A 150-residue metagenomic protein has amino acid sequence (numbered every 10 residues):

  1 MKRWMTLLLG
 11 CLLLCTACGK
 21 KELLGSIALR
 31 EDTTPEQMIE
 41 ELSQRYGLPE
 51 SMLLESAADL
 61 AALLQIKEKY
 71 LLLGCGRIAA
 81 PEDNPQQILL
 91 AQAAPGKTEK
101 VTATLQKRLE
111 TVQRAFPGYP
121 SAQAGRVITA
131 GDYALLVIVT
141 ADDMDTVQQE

Functional and structural regions predicted by a protein language model:
K2-L8: Sec-dependent signal peptide recognition, specifically the positively charged N-region followed immediately by
L14-A17: C-terminal motif of bacterial Sec signal peptides marking the signal peptidase cleavage site
G19-E22: Bacterial signal peptide processing site
I27-A79, T98-G118: Surface-exposed, low-hydrophobicity interaction/linker segments
A80, Y119-E150: A short, solvent-exposed beta-edge/loop patch
P85-P95: A short acidic-to-branched-hydrophobic micro-motif
G96-A103, D143-V147: Short, conserved charged micro-motifs
